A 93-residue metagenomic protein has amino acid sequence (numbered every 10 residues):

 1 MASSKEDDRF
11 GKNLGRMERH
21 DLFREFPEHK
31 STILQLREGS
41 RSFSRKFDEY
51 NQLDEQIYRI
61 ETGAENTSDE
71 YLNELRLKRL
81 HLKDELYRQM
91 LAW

Functional and structural regions predicted by a protein language model:
A2-W93: Extended, charge-rich alpha-helical interface modules
